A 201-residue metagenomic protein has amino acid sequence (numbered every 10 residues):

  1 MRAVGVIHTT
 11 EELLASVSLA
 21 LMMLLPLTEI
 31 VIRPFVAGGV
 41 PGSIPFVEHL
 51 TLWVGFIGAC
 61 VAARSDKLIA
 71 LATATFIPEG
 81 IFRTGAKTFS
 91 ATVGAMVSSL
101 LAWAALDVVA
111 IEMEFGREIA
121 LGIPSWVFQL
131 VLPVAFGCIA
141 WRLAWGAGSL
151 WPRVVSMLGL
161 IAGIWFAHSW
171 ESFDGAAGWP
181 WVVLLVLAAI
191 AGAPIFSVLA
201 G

Functional and structural regions predicted by a protein language model:
M1-A177, A188: Alpha-helical transmembrane segments and membrane-interface helix-loop junctions in multi-pass membrane proteins
W53, A176-G201: Hydrophobic mid-bilayer segments of alpha-helices in multi-pass membrane transport proteins, especially secondary
